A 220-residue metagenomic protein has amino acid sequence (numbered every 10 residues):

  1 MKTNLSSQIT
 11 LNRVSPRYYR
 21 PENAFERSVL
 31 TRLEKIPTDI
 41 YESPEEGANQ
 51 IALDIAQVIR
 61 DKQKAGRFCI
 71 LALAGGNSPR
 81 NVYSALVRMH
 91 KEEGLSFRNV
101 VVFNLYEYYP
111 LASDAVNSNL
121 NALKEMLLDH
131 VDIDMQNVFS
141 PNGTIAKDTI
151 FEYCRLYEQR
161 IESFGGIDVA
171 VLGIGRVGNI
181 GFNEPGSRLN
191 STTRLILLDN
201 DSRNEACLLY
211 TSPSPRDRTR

Functional and structural regions predicted by a protein language model:
K2-I70: N-terminal glycine-/serine-/threonine-rich phosphate-binding loop
E22-K35, L95-V169: Ligand-binding beta-strand-loop-alpha-helix segment within the catalytic cores of soluble metabolic enzymes
A52-R60, V87, K91, K124-L128 (+1 more regions): Generic structural signal for well-ordered alpha-helical scaffold segments
A65-E92: Glycine-rich N-terminal segment of FAD-binding domains in flavoprotein oxidoreductases, spanning the beta-loop-helix
F68, S78, V82, Y157-P185: A glycine-rich beta-strand to alpha-helix segment that forms a phosphate/ribose-binding loop at ligand/cofactor sites
S84-S96, N119-N121, E125, P185-R194: A glycine- and small-aliphatic-rich helix-loop capping segment at beta-alpha/alpha-beta transitions that lines
G181-S212: Class I SAM-dependent methyltransferase SAM-binding "motif I" and its flanking Rossmann-like core
Y210-R220: Single conserved hydrophobic/aromatic residue that forms the stacking wall/gate of nucleotide- or nucleobase-binding
